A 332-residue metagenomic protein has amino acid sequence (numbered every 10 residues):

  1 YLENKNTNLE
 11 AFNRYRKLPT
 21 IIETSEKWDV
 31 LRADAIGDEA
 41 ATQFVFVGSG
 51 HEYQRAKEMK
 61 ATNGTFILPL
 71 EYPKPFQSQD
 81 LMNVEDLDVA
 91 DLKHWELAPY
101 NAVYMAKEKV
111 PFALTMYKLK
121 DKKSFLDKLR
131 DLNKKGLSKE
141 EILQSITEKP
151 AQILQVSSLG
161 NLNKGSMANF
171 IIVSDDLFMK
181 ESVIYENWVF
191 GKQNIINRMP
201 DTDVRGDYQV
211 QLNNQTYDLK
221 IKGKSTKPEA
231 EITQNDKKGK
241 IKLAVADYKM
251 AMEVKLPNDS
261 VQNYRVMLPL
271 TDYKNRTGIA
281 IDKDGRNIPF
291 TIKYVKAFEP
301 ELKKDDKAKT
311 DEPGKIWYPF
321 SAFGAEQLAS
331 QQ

Functional and structural regions predicted by a protein language model:
Y1-V45, S49-F66, E96-K109, D127 (+1 more regions): Histidine/acidic residue-rich metal-binding segments in metalloenzymes
P19, T65-V173: His/Asp/Glu-enriched, well-ordered alpha-helical/loop segment that forms or immediately abuts the divalent-metal
Q54, I67-P69, A98-A102, K107 (+5 more regions): Transmembrane beta-barrel architecture of outer membranes
R55-E58, P75-M82, V183: Short, charged, surface-exposed secondary-structure boundary motifs
M167-P200: C-terminal cap of metal-dependent C-N hydrolases
M199-K220, K227-D236, N275-N287, E299-E301 (+1 more regions): Tryptophan-anchored aromatic micro-motifs
V210-T271: Central antiparallel beta-sheet cores of small beta-barrel/beta-sandwich binding domains
N287-Y294: Soluble extramembrane regions of membrane proteins in the secretory/endomembrane system
